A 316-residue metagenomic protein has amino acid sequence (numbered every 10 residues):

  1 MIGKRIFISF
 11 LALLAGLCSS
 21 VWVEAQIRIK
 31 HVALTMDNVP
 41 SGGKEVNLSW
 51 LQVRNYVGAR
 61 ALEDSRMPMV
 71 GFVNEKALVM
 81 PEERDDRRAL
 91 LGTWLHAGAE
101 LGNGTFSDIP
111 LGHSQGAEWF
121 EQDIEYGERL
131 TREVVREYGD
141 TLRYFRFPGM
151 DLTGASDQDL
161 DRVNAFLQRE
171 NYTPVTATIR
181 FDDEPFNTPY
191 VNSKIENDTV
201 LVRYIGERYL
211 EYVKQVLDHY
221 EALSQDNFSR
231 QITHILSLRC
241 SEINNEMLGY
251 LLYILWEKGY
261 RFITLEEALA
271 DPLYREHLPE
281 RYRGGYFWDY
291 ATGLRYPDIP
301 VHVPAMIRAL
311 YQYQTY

Functional and structural regions predicted by a protein language model:
M1-K4: N-terminal secretory signal peptides that target proteins for export/translocation
S9-C18: Bacterial N-terminal signal peptides
S20, L130-T131, D289-Y290: Charge-rich, low-complexity terminal tails
V21-A25: Sec/Tat signal peptide C-region and signal peptidase I cleavage site
Q26-G149, L236, I254: Active-site beta->alpha N-cap acidic-glycine motif
E63-M69, T176, R230, C240-Y316: C-terminal domain-boundary segment and adjacent tail
V73, T105, T178, E266-E267: Residue-level recognition of beta-strand->loop/alpha-helix junctions
V79-D86, D108-R261: Catalytic domains of cell-wall/extracellular-matrix polysaccharide-remodeling enzymes, centered on de-N-acetylation
